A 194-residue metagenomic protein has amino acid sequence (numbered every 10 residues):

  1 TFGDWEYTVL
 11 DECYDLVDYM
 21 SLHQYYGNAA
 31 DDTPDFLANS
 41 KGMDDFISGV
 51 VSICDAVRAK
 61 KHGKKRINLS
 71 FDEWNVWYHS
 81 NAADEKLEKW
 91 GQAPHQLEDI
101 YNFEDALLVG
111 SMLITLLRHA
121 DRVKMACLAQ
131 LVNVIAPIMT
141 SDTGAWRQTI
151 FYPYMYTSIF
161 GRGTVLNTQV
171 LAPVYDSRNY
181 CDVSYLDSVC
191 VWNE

Functional and structural regions predicted by a protein language model:
F2-E12, S111, D182-L186: Alpha-helical scaffolding within the catalytic cores of extracellular/periplasmic polymer-degrading hydrolases
E6-D44, I67-N68, D72-W77, L87-E98 (+1 more regions): Aromatic- and acid-rich polysaccharide-binding/catalytic face of secreted or lumenal carbohydrate-active enzymes
M43-I47, V109: Aromatic/hydrophobic pocket-lining residues that form the small-molecule binding cavity in soluble enzyme cores
V50: Active-site-proximal structural segments of metal-dependent nucleotidyl cyclase/transferase enzymes
C54: Carboxylate/His-rich catalytic cores and anion/metal-binding grooves
V57-K64, D121: Short helix-capping segments at alpha-helix termini
R66-V191: Aromatic/acidic polysaccharide-binding cleft in carbohydrate-active enzymes
